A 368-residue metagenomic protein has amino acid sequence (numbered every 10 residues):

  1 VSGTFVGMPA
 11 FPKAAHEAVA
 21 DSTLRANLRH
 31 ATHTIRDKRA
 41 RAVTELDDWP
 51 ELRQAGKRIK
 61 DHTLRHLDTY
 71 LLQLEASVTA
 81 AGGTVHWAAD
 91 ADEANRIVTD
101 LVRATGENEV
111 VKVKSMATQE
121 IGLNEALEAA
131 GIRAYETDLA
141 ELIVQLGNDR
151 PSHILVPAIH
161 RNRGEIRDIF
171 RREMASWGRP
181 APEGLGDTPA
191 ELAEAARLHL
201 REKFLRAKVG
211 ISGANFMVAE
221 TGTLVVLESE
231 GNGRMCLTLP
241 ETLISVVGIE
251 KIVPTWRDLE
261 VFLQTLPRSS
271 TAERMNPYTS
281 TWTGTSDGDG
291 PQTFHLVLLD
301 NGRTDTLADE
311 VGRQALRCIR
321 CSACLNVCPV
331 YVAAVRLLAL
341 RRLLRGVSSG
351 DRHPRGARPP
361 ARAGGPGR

Functional and structural regions predicted by a protein language model:
S2-V311: The feature marks the mature, well-folded catalytic cores of soluble enzymes
L101-V102, L263-L266, L337, P360-A363 (+1 more regions): Alpha-helix boundary/capping residues
A126, M235, R317, V327 (+1 more regions): Hydrophobic/aromatic ligand-binding patch that stacks against planar heteroaromatic rings of cofactors or nucleotides
N215-M217, C318-I319, R345-V347: Conserved catalytic-core segments centered on acid/base and nucleophilic motifs
A308-R320, L337-R341, R368: Immediate flanking context of iron-sulfur cluster ligation sites
A323-R336, L340-G365: Iron-sulfur cluster-binding cysteine motifs and their immediate structural context in ferredoxin-like electron-transfer
